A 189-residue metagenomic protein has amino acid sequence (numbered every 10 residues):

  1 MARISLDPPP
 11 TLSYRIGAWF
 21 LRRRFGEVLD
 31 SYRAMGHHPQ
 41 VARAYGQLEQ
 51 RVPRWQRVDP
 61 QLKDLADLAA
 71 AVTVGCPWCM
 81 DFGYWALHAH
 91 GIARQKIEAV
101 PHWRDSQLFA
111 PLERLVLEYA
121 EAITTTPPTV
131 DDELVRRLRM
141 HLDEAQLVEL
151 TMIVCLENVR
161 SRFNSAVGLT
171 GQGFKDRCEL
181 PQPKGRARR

Functional and structural regions predicted by a protein language model:
M1-P60, Q182-R189: Mobile cap/lid helix-loop segments that border enzyme active or cofactor-binding sites and regulate substrate access
R22, Q40-Y45, G75-C79, T124-D132 (+1 more regions): Short acidic alpha-helix initiation/capping motifs at coil-to-helix transition points, especially at protein N-termini
M35, Y45, E49, L65-A70 (+3 more regions): Short alpha-helical scaffolding segments that buttress acidic/His motifs in well-ordered protein cores
A42, M80-A99: Iron-sulfur (Fe-S) cluster-binding segments and ferredoxin-like electron-carrier domains, especially [2Fe-2S]
A66-A86: Short, thiol/selenol-centered motifs that function as redox-active sites or metal-ligating centers
V100-P111: Acidic/His metal-coordination segments adjacent to aromatic residues that form catalytic metal sites in metalloenzymes
P111-I153: Acidic/histidine-rich alpha-helical segments that form the ligand environment of transition-metal centers
E144-G185: Preference for long, well-ordered alpha-helical segments
